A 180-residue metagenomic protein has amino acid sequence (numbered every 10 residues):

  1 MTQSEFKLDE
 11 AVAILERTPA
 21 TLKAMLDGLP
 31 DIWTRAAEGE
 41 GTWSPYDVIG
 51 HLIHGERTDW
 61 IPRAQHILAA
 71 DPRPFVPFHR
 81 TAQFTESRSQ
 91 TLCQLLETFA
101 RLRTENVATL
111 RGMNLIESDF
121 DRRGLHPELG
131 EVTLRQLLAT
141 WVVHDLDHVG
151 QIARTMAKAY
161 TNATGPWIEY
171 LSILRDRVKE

Functional and structural regions predicted by a protein language model:
T2-F6, E10-A13, A36-A37, A69 (+2 more regions): Solvent-exposed interaction patches of small proteins and small membrane subunits
S4, L8, L15, G41-P45 (+5 more regions): Hydrophobic alpha-helical segments and helix-packing faces
S4-W33, H54-H66: Alpha-helical bundle segments that constitute or directly flank the non-heme di-iron/ferroxidase center
L8-G28, E86-L92, R101-T104, L134 (+3 more regions): Small-residue-biased structural context
T18, T81-R122, V132, Q136-Q151: Acidic/histidine-rich alpha-helical segments that form the ligand environment of transition-metal centers
A20, Y46-G50, P62-H66, E97 (+2 more regions): Internal, well-ordered alpha-helical scaffold/interface segments that support domain packing or protein-protein contacts
A24-D27, D31, Q65, A69 (+2 more regions): Charged/polar positions within long, soluble alpha-helices
T34-F78, D121-E180: Short, contiguous alpha-helical
